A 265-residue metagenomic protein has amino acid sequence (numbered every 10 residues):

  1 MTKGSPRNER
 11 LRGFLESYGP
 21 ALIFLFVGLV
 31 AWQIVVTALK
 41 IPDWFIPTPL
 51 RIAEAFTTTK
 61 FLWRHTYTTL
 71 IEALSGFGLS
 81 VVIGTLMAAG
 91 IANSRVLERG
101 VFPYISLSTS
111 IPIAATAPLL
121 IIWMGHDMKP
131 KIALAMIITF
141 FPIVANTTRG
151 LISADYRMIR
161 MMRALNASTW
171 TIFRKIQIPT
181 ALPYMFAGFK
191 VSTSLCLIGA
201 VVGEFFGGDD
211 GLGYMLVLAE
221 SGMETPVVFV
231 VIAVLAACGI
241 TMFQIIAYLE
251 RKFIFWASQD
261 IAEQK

Functional and structural regions predicted by a protein language model:
M1-F24, Q244-K265: Transmembrane alpha-helical segments of polytopic membrane transport and secretion proteins
R7-R10, F14, A38-V81, L218: Periplasmic/extracellular loop-to-transmembrane helix junction in inner-membrane transport proteins
L62-T66, L70, G100-L107, T147 (+6 more regions): Hydrophobic alpha-helical elements at and bordering transmembrane segments of multi-pass membrane proteins
G76-I105: Transmembrane-helix boundary motif in ABC transporter permease subunits
S106-P142, R149-G150: Generic hydrophobic transmembrane alpha-helix motif, especially the helices
A133-I137, W170-G203, L235: Transmembrane alpha-helices
L151-R157, M161-A181, S221: Short helix-to-coil transition segments within interhelical loops that connect adjacent transmembrane helices
G213-E250: Hydrophobic alpha-helical transmembrane segments of polytopic membrane proteins
